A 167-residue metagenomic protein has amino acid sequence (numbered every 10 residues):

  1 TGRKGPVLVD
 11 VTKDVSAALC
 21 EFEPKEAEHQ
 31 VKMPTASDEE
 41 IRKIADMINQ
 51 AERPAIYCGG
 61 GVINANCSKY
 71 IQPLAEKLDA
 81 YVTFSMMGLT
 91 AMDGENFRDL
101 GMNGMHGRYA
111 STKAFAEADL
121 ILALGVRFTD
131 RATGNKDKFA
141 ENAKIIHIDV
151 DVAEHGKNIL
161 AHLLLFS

Functional and structural regions predicted by a protein language model:
T1, P24-K25, C67-D79, K136-E141 (+1 more regions): Short, solvent-exposed amphipathic alpha-helical segments in soluble enzyme and RNA/protein-processing domains
G2-Q50: Conformationally flexible catalytic loops at phosphate/diphosphate-handling active centers
P6, D79-Y81, K144: Proline-centered loop/turn at the N-terminus of a beta-strand
L8-V9, I56, F84, H147: Structural beta-sheet core signal
K13, G88-S167: Glycine-rich, acidic loop regions that bind phosphate or pyrophosphate groups
L19-F22, C67, E95, N158: Short, well-ordered secondary-structure micro-motifs
H29-K32, G59, L160: Conserved short-loop catalytic and cofactor-binding motifs
A36, K43-I121: Anionic-ligand anchoring segments at beta-strand to alpha-helix junctions in alpha/beta enzyme folds, i.e., glycine
